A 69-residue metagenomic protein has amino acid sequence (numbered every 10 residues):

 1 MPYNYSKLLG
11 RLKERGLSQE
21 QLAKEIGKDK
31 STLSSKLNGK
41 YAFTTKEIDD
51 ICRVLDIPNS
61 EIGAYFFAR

Functional and structural regions predicted by a protein language model:
M1-S18: A short, Lys/Arg-rich alpha-helix, primarily the initiator
L12, A23, C52: The alpha-helix within a helix-turn-helix
G16-S35: Short alpha-helical DNA-recognition segment
D29, K40-Y41, R69: The DNA-recognition helices of helix-turn-helix-type DNA-binding domains
L37, E47, F66: DNA major-groove recognition helix of helix-turn-helix
K40-D50: Short, basic-rich loop-to-helix N-cap that marks the start of a DNA-contacting helix
D56-R69: Short C-terminal boundary/hinge segments that cap the last helix of small helical domains
